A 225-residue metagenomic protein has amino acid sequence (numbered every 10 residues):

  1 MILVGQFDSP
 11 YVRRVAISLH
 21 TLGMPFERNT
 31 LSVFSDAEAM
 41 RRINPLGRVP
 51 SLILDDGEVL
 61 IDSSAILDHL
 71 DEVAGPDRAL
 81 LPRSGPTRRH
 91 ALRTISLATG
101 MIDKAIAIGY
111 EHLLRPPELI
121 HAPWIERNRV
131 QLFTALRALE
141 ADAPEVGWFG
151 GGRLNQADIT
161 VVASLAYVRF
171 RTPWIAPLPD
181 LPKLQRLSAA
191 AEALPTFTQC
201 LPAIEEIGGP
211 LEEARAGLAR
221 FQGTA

Functional and structural regions predicted by a protein language model:
M1-P123: GST-like domain detector, emphasizing the conserved glutathione-binding G-site in the N-terminal thioredoxin-like
L67, D71, L92-I95, L136 (+2 more regions): Non-transmembrane alpha-helical segments in soluble domains of secreted/periplasmic/extracellular proteins
R78-R83, W148-G152, P177-L178, T198-A203: Short, hydrophobic secondary-structure boundary micro-motifs
A98-A189: GST-like fold's C-terminal all-alpha helical module
A141, A191-G209: Charged/polar, low-hydrophobicity segments characteristic of intrinsically disordered regions and flexible loops
L201-A225: Acidic/histidine-enriched, glycine/proline-rich intrinsically disordered or flexible terminal extensions
